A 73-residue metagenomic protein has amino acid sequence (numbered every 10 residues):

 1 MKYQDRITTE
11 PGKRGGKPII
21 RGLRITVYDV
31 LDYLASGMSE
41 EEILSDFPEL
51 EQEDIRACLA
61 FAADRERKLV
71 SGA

Functional and structural regions predicted by a protein language model:
M1-G15: Basic, low-complexity segments
I19: Conserved phosphate-binding loops in nucleotide/dinucleotide-binding enzymes
T26-A73: Long, charge-rich, low-complexity alpha-helical segments
